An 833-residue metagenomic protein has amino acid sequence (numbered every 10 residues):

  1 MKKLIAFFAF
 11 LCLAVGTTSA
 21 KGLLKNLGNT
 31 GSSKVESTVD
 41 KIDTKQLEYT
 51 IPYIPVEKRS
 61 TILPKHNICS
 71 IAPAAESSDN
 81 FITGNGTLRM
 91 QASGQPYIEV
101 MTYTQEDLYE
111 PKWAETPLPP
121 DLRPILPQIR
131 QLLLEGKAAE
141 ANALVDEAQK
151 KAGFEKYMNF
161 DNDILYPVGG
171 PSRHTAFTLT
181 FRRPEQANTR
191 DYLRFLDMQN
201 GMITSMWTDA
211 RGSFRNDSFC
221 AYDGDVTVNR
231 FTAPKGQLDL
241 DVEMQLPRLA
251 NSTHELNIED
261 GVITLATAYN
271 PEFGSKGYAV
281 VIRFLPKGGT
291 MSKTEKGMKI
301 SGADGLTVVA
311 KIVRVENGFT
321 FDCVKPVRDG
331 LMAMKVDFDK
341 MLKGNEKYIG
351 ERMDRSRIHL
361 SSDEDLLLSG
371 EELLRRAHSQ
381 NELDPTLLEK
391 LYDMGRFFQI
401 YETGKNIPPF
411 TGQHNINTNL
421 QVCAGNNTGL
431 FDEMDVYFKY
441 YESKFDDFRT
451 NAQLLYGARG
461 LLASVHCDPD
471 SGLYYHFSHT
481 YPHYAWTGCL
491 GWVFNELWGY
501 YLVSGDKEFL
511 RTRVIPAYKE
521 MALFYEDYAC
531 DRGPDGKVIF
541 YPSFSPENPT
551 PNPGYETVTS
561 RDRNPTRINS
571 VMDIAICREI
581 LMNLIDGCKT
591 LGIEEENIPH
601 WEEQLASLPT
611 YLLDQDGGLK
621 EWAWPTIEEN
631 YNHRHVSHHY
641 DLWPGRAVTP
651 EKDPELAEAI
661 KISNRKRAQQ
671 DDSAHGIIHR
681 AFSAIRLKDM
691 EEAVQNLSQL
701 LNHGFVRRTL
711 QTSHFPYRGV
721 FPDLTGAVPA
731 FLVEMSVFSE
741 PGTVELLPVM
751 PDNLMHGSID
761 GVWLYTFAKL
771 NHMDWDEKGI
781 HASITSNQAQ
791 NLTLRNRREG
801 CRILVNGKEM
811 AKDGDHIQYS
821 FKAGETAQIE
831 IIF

Functional and structural regions predicted by a protein language model:
M1-N26: Bacterial Sec-dependent N-terminal signal peptides
V15-T17, T30, Y541: Intrinsically disordered, low-complexity segments
G28, V35-F477, Y481, G499-Y501 (+9 more regions): Aromatic-residue-lined binding/catalytic grooves and analogous aromatic/hydrophobic interfacial grooves in multimeric
S77-Y103, D107-L108, K112, N159 (+5 more regions): C-terminal capping/lid segments that line or modulate ligand- or cofactor-binding pockets
D121, Q380-L383, L387, L391 (+11 more regions): Extracytoplasmic/periplasmic, Sec-exported soluble proteins
V309, E316-G318, C323, P408-H414 (+3 more regions): The feature captures the catalytic groove of carbohydrate-active enzymes
H414-L420, G429-A517, M521, D527-A529 (+3 more regions): Active-site-proximal binding-pocket segments
